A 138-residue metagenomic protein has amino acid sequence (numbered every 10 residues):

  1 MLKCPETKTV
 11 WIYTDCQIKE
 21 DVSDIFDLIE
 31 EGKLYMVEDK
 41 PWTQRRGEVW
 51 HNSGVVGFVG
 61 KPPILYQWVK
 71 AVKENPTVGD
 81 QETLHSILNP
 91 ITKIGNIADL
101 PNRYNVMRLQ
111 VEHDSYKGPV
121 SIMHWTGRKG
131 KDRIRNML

Functional and structural regions predicted by a protein language model:
M1-E48, G57-F58: GT-A fold catalytic core of metal-dependent nucleotide-sugar glycosyltransferases, centered on the diacidic
K3, H51, P101-N102: Alpha-helix initiation/capping motif
T43-H51, K131-R135: Short, charged, surface-exposed secondary-structure boundary motifs
W50-S53, G118: Short, solvent-exposed loop/turn segments at the edges of secondary structure
V59-L138: Catalytic core and acceptor-binding pocket of nucleotide-sugar-dependent glycosyltransferases
